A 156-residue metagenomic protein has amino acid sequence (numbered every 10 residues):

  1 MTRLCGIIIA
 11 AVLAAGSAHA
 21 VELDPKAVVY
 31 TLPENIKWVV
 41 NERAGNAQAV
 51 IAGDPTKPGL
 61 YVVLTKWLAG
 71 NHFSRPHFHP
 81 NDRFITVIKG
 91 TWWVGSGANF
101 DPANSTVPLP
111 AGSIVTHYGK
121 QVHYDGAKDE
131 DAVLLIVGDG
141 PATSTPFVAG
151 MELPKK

Functional and structural regions predicted by a protein language model:
M1-T2: N-terminal secretory signal peptides that target proteins for export/translocation
C5-G16: Bacterial N-terminal signal peptides
H19-Y61, A149-K156: A short, N-terminal "cap"/entry segment at the start of jelly-roll beta-barrel domains of the cupin/DSBH fold
A27-V29, V122-K156: Double-stranded beta-helix
R43, T56, A98-K120: Short acidic-glycine-tyrosine-enriched beta hairpin
Y61-H79, Y118-K120: Conserved short histidine dyad/triad with adjacent acidic residue
L68-N71, F78-F100: Glycine- and acidic-residue-biased ligand/ion/polar-headgroup-sensing regions
S74-P76, V94-G95, H117, V122-K128: Short beta-strand His + acidic residue motifs that chelate non-heme Fe in jelly-roll/DSBH and cupin folds
